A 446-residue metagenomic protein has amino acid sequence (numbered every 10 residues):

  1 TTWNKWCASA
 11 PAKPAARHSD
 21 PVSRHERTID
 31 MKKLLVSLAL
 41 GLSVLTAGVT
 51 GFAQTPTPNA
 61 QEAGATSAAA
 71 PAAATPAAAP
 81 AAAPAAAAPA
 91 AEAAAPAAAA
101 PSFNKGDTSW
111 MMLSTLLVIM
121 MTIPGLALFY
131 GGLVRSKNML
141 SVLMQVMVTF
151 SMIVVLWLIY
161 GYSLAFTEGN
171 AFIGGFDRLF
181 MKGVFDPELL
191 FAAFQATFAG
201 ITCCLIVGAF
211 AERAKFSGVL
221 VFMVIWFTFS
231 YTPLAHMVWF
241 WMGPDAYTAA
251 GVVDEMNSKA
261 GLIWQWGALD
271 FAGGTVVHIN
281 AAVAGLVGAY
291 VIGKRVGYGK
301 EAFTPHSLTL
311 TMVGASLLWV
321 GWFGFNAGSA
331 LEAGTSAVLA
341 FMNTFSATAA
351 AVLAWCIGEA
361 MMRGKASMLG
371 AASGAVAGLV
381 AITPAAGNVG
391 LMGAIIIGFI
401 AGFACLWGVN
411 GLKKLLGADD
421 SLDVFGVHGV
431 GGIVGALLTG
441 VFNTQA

Functional and structural regions predicted by a protein language model:
T1-R24: Positively charged, small/polar-rich N-terminal and surface patches that mediate targeting and assembly and bind
W3-N4, D30, A77: Serine/threonine-rich, low-complexity intrinsically disordered segments
S23-M31: N-terminal secretory signal peptides that target proteins for export/translocation
K33-L38, T50-A446: Hydrophobic alpha-helical transmembrane bundles of multi-pass membrane proteins
A39-A47: Bacterial N-terminal signal peptides
